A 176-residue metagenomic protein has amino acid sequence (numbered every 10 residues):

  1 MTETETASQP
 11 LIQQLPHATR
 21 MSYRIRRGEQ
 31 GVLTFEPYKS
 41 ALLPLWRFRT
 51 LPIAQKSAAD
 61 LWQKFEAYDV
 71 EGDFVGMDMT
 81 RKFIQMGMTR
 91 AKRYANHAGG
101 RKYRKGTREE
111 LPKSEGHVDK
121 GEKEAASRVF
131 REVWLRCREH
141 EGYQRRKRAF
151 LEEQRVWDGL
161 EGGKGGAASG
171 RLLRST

Functional and structural regions predicted by a protein language model:
T2-W62, K82-T176: C-terminal-biased regions
A54, V70-D73: Amphipathic alpha-helical protein-protein interaction segments
F74, T80-R81: Inward-facing hydrophobic residues that define packing positions of alpha-helical scaffold repeats
